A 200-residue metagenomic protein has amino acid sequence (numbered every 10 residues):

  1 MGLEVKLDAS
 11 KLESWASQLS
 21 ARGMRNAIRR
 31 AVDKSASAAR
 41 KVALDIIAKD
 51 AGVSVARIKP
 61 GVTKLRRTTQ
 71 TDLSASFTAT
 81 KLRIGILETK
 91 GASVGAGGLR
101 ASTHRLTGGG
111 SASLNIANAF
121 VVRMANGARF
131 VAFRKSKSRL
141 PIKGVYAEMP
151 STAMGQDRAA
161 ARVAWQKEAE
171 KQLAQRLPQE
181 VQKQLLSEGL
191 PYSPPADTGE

Functional and structural regions predicted by a protein language model:
M1-E200: Short, Lys/Arg-rich flexible segments
